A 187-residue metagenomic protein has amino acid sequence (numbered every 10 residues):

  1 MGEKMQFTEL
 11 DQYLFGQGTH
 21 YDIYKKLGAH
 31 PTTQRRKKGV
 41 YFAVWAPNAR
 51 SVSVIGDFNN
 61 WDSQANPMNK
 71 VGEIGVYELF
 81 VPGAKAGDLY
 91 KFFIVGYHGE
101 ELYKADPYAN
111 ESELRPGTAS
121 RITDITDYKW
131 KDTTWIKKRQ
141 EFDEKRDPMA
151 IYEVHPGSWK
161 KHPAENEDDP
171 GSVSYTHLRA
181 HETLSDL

Functional and structural regions predicted by a protein language model:
M1-K37, Y41, N69-D169: The feature marks proteins involved in alpha-glucan
W45-S51: Short proline/glycine-enriched turn/loop motifs at strand-loop junctions of beta-rich domains
A49, W159, A180: Hydrophobic pocket-lining residues within nucleotide cofactor-binding pockets
S53-I55: Beta-strand signatures of extracellular beta-sandwich domains
D57-W61, Y97: Change "in extracellular beta-sheet-rich domains … of secreted and cell-surface proteins" to "in beta-sheet-rich domains
A65-P67: Short, solvent-exposed S/T- and G/P-enriched segments that are highly enriched in secreted/extracellular and lumenal
D168-R179: Short secondary-structure subsegments characteristic of cysteine-rich extracellular domains
H177-L187: Single conserved hydrophobic/aromatic residue that forms the stacking wall/gate of nucleotide- or nucleobase-binding
